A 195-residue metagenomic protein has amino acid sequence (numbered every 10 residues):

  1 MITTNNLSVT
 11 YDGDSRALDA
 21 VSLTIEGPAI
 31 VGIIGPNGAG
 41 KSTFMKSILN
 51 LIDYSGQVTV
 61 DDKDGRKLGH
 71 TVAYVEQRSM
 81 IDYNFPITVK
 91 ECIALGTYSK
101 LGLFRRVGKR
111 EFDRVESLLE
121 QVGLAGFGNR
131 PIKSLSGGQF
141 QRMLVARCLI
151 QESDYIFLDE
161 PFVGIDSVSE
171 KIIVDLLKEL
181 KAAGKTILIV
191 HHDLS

Functional and structural regions predicted by a protein language model:
M1-T4, S8-A20: A short, flexible loop at the N-terminus of ABC-type nucleotide-binding domains that lies
Y54-L68: Conserved ABC transporter NBD signature motif
K109-F127: Conserved ABC ATPase "signature" region
P131-L135, Q139: Conserved ABC ATPase signature
I156-D159: Catalytic Walker B motif of ABC-type/P-loop ATPase nucleotide-binding domains
S167-S169: Helix N-cap at the start of a conserved alpha-helix in ABC-type nucleotide-binding domains
H191-H192: H-loop/switch region of ABC-family ATPase nucleotide-binding domains
